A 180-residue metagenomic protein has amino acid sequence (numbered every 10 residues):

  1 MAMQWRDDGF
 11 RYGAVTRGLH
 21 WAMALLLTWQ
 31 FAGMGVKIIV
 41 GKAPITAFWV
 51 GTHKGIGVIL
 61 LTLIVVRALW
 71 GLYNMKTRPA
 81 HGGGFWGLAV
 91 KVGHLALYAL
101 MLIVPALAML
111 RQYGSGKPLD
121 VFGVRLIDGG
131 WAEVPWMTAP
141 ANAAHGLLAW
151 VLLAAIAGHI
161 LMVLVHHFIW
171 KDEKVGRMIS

Functional and structural regions predicted by a protein language model:
M1-S180: Membrane-embedded alpha-helical bundles that constitute the cytochrome b-like, heme-associated redox core of multi-pass
